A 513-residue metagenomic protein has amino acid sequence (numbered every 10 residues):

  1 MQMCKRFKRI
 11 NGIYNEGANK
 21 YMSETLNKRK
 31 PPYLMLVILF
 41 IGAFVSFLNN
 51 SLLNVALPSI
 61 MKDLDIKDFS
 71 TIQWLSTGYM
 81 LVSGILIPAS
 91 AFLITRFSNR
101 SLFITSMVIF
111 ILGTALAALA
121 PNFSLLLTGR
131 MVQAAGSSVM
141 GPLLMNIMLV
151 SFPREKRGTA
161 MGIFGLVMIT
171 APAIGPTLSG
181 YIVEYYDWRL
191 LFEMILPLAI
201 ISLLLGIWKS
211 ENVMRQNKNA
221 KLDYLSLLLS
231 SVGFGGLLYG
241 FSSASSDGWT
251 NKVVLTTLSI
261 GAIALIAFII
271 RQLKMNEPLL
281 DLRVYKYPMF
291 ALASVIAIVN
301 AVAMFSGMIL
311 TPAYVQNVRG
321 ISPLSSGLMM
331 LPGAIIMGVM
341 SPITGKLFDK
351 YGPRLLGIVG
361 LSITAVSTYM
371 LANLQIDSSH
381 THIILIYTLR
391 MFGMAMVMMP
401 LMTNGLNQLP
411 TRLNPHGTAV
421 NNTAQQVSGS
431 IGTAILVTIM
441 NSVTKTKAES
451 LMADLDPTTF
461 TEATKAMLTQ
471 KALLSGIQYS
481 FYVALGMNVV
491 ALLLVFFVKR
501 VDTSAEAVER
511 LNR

Functional and structural regions predicted by a protein language model:
Q2-L48: Cytosolic juxtamembrane N-terminal segment immediately preceding the first transmembrane helix of multi-pass
T25-R29, E155, L203-S231, L273-P288 (+2 more regions): Flexible interhelical linker loops that connect adjacent transmembrane helices in multi-pass membrane transporters
L34-L48, L53-V55, L75-S76, M194 (+6 more regions): 12-transmembrane solute porter fold
A56-I85, L324-S325: Extracellular/periplasmic helix-loop-helix junction of adjacent transmembrane segments in MFS-like secondary
I60-M61, L93-I94, L178-Y186, F241 (+4 more regions): Interfacial helix-cap and linker-helix signal at transmembrane-aqueous boundaries of multi-pass secondary transporters
T77-A91, G141-M145, L331-T344: Central cavity-lining transmembrane alpha-helices of secondary-active solute carriers, predominantly the Major
A91-L225: Helix-loop-helix hairpins in multi-pass membrane proteins, especially solute transporters
L196-R215, S231-S243, G261-K274, A491-K499: C-terminal membrane-cytosol helix-exit motif in multi-pass small-molecule transporters
